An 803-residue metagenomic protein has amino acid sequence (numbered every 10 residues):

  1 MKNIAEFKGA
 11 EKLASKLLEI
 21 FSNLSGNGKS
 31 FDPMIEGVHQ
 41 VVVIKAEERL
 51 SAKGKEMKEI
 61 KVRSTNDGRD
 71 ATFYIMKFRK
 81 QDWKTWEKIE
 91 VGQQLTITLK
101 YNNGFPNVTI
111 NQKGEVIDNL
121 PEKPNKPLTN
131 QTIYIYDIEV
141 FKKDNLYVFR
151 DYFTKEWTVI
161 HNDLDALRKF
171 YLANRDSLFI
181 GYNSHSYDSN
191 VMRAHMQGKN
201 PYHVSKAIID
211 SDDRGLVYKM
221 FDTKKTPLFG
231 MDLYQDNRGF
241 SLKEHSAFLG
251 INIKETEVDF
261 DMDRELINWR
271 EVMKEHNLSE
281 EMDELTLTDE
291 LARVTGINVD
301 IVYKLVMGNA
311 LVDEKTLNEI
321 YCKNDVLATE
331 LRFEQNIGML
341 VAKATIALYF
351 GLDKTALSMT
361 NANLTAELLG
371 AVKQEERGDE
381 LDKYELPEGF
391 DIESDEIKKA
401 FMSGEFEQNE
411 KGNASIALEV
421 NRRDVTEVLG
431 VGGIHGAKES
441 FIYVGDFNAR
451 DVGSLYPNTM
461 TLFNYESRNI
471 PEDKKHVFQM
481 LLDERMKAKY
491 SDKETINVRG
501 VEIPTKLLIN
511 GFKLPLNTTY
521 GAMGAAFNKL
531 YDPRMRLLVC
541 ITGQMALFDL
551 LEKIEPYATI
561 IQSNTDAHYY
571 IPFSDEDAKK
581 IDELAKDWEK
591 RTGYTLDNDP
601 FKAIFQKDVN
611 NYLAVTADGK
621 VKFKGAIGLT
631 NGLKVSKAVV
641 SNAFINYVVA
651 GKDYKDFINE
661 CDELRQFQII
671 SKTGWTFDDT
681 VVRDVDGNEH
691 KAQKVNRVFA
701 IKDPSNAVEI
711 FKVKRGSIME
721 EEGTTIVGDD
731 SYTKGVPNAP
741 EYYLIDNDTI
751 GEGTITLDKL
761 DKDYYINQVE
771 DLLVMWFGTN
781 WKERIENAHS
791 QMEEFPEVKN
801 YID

Functional and structural regions predicted by a protein language model:
I35-A52, I133: Structural detector for short beta-strands of small beta-barrel domains
S51-F78: OB-fold (S1/OB) nucleic-acid-binding surfaces
K80-T98: Short nucleic-acid-contacting surface segments enriched for D/E, G, S/T with interspersed K/R
K100-P121: OB-fold/S1-family single-stranded nucleic acid-binding modules
N125-K126, E139, A247-E257, M262-N458 (+7 more regions): Conserved "right-hand" nucleotidyltransferase catalytic core of DNA-directed polymerases
F149-E244, D259-D261, D289-V294: Conserved DEDDh/DEDDy metal-dependent 3′-5′ exonuclease domain
I180-Y182, S189-N190, D391-K529, Q791-E794: Catalytic nucleotidyl-transfer cores of nucleotide-processing enzymes
I509, A578-D803: C-terminal, non-catalytic extensions of nucleic-acid polymerases
